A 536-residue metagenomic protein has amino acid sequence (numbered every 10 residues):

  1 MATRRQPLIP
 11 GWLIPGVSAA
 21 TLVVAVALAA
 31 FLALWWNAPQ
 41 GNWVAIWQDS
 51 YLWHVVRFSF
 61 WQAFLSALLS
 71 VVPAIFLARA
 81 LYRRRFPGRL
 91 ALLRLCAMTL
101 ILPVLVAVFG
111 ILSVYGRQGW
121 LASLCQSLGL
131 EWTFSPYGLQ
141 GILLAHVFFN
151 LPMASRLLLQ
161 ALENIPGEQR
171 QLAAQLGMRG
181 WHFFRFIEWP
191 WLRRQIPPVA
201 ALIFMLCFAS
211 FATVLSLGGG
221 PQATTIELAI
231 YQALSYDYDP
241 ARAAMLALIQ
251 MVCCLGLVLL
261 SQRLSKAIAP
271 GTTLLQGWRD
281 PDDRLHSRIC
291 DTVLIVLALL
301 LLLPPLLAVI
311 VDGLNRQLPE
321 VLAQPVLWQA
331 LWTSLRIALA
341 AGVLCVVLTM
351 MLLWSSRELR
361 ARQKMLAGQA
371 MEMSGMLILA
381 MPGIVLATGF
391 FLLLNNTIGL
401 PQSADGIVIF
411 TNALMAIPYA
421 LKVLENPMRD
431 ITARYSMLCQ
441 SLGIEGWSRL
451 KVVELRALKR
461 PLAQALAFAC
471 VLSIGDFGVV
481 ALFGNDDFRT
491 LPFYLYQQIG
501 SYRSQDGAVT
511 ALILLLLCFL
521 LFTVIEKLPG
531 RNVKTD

Functional and structural regions predicted by a protein language model:
R4, R263-L294: Flexible interhelical linker loops that connect adjacent transmembrane helices in multi-pass membrane transporters
P7-G41, S50-E163, W191-S216, M245-Q262 (+5 more regions): Membrane-water interface segments at the C-terminal ends of transmembrane alpha-helices in multi-pass inner-membrane
L34-A45, G116-L128, G218-E227, I268-L275 (+3 more regions): Peri-membrane helix termini and adjoining interfacial loops of integral membrane proteins
A45, L90-L93, Q126, G167-Q175 (+12 more regions): Short amphipathic alpha-helical coupling elements at transmembrane boundaries
S113, A212-Y238, D476-S504: Glycine-rich helix-loop "coupling/hinge" segments at transmembrane-helix boundaries in multipass transporters
E163-L192, L359, M437-L458: Short helix-to-coil transition segments within interhelical loops that connect adjacent transmembrane helices
Q171, R179-F183, I268-D282, Q317-L318 (+2 more regions): Juxtamembrane inter-helical linkers in multi-pass membrane proteins
P270-P281, A361-R362, L528-D536: Short cytosolic juxtamembrane segments of multi-pass membrane proteins
